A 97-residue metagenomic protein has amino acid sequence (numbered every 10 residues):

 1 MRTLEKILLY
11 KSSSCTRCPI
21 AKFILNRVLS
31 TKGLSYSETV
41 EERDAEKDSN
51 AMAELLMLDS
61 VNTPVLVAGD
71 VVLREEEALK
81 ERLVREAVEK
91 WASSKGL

Functional and structural regions predicted by a protein language model:
M1-L34: Local sequence-structure signature of Cys/Sec-based thiol-disulfide redox active-site neighborhoods
S14-C18, D48, L73: Alpha-helix N-cap/loop-to-helix initiation residues
K22-L25, Y36, V67, R82: Non-catalytic interaction surface on structured domains
S35-N50: Thiol-based oxidoreductase modules, predominantly thioredoxin-like and allied folds used for disulfide exchange
A53: Catalytic cores of alpha/beta
L56-A68: Structural micro-motif
A68-L97: Non-catalytic, surface beta->alpha helical segment in thiol-disulfide oxidoreductase systems
